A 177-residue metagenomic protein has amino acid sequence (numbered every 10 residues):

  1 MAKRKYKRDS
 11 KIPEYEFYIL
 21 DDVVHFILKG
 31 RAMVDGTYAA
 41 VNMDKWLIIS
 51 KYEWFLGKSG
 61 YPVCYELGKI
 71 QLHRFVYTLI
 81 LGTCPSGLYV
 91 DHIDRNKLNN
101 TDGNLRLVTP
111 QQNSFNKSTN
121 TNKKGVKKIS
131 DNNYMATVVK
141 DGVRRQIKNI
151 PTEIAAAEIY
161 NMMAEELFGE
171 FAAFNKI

Functional and structural regions predicted by a protein language model:
M1-Y89, R95-L167, F171-I177: Conserved recognition-core residues within compact binding domains
